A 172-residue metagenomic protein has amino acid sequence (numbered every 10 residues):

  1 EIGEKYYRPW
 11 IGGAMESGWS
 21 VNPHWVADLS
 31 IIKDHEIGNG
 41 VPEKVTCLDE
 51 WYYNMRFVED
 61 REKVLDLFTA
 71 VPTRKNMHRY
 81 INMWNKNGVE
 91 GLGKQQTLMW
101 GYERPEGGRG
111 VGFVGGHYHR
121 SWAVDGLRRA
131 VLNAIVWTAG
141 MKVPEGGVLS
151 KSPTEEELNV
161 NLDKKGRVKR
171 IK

Functional and structural regions predicted by a protein language model:
E1-R79, G147-K172: An acidic, glycine-rich "communication" segment
T73-K172: Extracellular ligand-binding/catalytic regions of CAZymes and related secreted enzymes and adhesion modules
